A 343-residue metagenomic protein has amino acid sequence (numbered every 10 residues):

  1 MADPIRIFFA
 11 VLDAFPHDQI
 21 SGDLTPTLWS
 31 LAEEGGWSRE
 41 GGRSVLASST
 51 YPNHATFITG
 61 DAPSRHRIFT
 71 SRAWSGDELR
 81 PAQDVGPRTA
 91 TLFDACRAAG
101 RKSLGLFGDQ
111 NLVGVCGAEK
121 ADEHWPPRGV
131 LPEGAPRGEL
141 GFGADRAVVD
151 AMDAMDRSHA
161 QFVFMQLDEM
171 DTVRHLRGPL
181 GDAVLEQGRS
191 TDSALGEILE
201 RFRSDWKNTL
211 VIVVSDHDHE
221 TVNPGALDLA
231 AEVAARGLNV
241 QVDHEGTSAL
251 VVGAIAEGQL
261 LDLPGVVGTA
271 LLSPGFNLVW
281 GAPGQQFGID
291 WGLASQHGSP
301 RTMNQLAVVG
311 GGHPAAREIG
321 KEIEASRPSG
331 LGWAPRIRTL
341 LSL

Functional and structural regions predicted by a protein language model:
A2-P4, A14-R101, G108-A121: Active-site nucleophile/metal-coordination loop of metallo-enzymes that catalyze phosphate/sulfate and related
D3-D18, L31, F57, C96 (+7 more regions): Beta-strand elements within well-structured catalytic alpha/beta cores of enzymes that handle phosphate/sulfate esters
A14-P16, L46, D109-G114, E169-T172 (+4 more regions): Short, solvent-exposed loop/turn segments at secondary-structure junctions
S64-H66, A121-M155, L185-S193, A230-G246: Acidic, His- and aromatic-enriched active-site or binding-groove loops in soluble protein domains that engage sugars
A90-N111, G134-S158: Feature for exported/extracytoplasmic and membrane-associated proteins, marking the mature portion
G141-S158, V163, M170-V211, H219-T221 (+4 more regions): A long, amphipathic alpha-helix that forms part of the scaffold/cap immediately adjacent to metal-dependent active
N208-T209, H217-V252: Acidic/histidine-rich catalytic neighborhood
Q241-R336, L340: Active-site neighborhoods of enzymes that stabilize oxyanions during catalysis
